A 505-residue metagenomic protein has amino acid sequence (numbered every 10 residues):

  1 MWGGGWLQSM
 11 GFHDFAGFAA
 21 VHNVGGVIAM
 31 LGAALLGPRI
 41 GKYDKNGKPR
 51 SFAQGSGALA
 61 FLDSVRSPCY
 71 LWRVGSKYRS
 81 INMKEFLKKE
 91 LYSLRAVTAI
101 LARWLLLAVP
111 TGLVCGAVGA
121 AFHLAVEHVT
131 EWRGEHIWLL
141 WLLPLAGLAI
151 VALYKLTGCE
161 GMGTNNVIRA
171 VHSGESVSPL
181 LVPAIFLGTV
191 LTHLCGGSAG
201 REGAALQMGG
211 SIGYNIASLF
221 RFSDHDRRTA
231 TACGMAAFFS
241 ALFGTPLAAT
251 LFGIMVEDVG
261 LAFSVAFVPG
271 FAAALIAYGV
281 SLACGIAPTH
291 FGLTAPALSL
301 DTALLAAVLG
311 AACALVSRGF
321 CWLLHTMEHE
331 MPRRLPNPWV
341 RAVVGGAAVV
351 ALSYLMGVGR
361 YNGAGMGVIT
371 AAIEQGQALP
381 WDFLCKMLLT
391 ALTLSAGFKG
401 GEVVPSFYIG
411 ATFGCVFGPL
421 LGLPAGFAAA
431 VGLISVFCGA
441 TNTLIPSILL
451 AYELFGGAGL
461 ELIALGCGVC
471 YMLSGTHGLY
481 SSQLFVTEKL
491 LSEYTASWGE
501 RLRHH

Functional and structural regions predicted by a protein language model:
M1-N82, W104, L140-P144, G346 (+2 more regions): Hydrophobic alpha-helical transmembrane bundles of multi-pass membrane proteins
N82-H505: Alpha-helical transmembrane segments and immediately membrane-proximal extracytoplasmic
